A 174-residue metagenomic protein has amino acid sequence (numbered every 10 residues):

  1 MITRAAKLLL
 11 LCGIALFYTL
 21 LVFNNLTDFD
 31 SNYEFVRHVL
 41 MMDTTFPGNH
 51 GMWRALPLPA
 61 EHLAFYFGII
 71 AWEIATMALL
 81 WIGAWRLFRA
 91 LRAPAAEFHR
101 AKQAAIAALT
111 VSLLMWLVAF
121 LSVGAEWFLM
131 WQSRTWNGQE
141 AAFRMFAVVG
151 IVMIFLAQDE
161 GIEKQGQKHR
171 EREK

Functional and structural regions predicted by a protein language model:
R4-F35: N-terminal signal-anchor transmembrane alpha helix
K7-G13, I69, A105-M115: Hydrophobic alpha-helical transmembrane segments of polytopic
N24-M41, E73, A105-S112: Alpha-helical transmembrane segments of integral membrane proteins, especially early/N-terminal helices
D30-E61: Membrane-interface interhelical connector segments
A55-T76: Individual transmembrane alpha-helix segments
A78-A108: Cytoplasmic juxtamembrane regions at transmembrane-helix boundaries
T110-H169: Alpha-helical transmembrane segments of multi-pass integral membrane proteins, characterized by long hydrophobic
